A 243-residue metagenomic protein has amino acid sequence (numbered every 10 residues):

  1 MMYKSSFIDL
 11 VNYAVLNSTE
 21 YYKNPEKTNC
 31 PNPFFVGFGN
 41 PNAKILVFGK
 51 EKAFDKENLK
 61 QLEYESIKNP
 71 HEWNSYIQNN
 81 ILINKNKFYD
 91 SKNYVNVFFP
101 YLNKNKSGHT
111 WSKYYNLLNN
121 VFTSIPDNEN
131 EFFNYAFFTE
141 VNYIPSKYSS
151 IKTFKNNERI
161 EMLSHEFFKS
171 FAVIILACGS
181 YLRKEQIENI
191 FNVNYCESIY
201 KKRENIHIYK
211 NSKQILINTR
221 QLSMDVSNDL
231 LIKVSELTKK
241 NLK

Functional and structural regions predicted by a protein language model:
M1-K23, T153-H165, Y181-K243: C-terminal capping/extension of enzyme domains
M2-K169: A polyanion-binding, active-site-adjacent surface
A43, K169-A172, Y209-Q214: A short helix->loop->beta-strand "cap" motif at the edges of active sites that frequently abuts
I45-V47, Y114, I174-I175, I215-I217 (+1 more regions): Hydrophobic beta-strand residues in large extracellular and virion-surface proteins
F48-G49, E140, F171-K184: Glycine-rich anion-binding loop/nest that anchors nucleotide
A53, N119-T123, I175, G179 (+2 more regions): Hydrophobic/aromatic-lined pockets within catalytic cores
N84-F99, I175-L182, L216-L222: Noncatalytic linker/hinge segments flanking ATPase motor cores
